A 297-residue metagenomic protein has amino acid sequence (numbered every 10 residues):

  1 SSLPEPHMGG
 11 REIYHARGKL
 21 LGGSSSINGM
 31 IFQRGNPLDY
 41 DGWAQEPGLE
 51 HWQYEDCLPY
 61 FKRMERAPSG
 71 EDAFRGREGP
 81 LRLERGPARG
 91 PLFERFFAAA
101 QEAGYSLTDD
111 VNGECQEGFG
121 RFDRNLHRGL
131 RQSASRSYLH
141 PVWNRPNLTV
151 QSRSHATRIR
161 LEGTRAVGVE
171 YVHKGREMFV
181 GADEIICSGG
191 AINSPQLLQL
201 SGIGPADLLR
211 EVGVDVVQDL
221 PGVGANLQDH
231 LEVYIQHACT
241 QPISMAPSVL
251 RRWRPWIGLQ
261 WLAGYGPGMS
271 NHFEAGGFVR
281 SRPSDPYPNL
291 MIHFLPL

Functional and structural regions predicted by a protein language model:
S1-K62, V217-G222, H230-C239, R254: N-terminal glycine-rich phosphate/pyrophosphate-binding loop and immediately adjacent elements
S2-G9, L20, E170-R176, V279-D285: Short acidic, glycine-rich loop/turn motifs
A16-R17, G129-L130, Y265-M269: Short Gly/Pro-enriched turn/cap motifs at secondary-structure boundaries
L20-S26, Y40-A44, R77-R82, G190-A191 (+1 more regions): Flexible glycine/proline-enriched surface loops and loop-helix/loop-strand junctions
E46-A166, E170-V172, Y234-G258: Conserved redox-cofactor binding core of oxidoreductases
T108, T149-Q151, D215-D219, H293: General small-molecule cofactor/ligand-binding pocket signal
I159, G168-L259, G266-P267: Glycine-rich loop(s) and the adjacent beta-strand/alpha-helix scaffold that form part
V212, A263-G266, H272-L297: C-terminal catalytic lobe of FAD-dependent flavoproteins
